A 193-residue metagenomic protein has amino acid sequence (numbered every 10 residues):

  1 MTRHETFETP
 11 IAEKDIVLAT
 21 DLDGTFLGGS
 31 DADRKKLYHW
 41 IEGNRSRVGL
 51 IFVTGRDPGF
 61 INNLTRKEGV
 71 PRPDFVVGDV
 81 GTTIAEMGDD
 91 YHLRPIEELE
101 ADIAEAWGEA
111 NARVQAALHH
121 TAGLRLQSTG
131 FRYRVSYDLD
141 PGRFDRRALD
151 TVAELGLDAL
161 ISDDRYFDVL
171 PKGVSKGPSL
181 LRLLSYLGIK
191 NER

Functional and structural regions predicted by a protein language model:
M1-L22, H39, G43, R66 (+1 more regions): Non-catalytic pre-domain segments flanking phosphatase-related domains
V17-A19, F75, R193: Hydrophobic "anchor" residues on beta-strands that sit immediately upstream of conserved functional sites
G29-D33: Short, solvent-exposed loop/turn segments at secondary-structure boundaries
R34, P58-G59, G142, G177: Alpha-helix N-cap/helix-start and coil->helix boundary motif
K35-L126: Active-site phosphate-binding/coordination module
N111-R193: Conserved acidic, metal-coordinating active-site core of Asp-based, Mg2+-dependent phosphoryl-transfer enzymes
